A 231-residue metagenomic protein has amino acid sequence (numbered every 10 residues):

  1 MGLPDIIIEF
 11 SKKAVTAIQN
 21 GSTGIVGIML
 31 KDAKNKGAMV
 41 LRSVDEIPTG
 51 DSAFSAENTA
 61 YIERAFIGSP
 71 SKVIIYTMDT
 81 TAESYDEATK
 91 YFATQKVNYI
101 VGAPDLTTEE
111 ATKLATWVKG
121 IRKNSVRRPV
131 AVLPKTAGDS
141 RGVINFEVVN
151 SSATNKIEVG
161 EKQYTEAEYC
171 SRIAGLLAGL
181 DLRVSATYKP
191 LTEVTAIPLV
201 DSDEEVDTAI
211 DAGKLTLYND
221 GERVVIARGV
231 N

Functional and structural regions predicted by a protein language model:
M1-E147: Small-residue-rich
V26-D32, K90-N231: A glycine- and small-residue-enriched flexible loop/hinge signal that marks low-structured segments
